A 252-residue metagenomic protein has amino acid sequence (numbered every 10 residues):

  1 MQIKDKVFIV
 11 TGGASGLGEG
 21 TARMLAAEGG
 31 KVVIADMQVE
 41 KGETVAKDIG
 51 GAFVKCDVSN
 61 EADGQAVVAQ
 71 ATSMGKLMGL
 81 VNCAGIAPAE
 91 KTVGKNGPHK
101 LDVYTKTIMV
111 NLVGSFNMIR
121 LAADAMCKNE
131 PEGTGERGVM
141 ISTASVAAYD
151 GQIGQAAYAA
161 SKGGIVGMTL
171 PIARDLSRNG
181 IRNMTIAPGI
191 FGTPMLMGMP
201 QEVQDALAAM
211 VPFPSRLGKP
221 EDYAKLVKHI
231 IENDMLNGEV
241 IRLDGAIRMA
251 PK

Functional and structural regions predicted by a protein language model:
I3-V33: Canonical Rossmann dinucleotide-binding motif of NAD(H)/NADP(H)-dependent dehydrogenases/reductases, specifically
K76, I86-T105, D124, K128-T134 (+2 more regions): Conserved mid-core segment of classical short-chain dehydrogenase/reductases
M78, I86, G97-I119, M140-I141 (+1 more regions): Catalytic Tyr-X3-Lys loop
I119, S161, T169: Active-site helix of classical SDR
D124, A173-D175: Alpha-helical segment proximal to the catalytic Tyr-Lys
S145: Residue(s) in the substrate-gating loop at a strand-loop-helix junction that position the organic substrate next
D150, K228, E232-K252: Short C-terminal tail/terminal secondary-structure segment of NAD(P)H-dependent dehydrogenase/reductase domains
V211-Y223: A conserved structural motif in NAD(P)-dependent oxidoreductases
